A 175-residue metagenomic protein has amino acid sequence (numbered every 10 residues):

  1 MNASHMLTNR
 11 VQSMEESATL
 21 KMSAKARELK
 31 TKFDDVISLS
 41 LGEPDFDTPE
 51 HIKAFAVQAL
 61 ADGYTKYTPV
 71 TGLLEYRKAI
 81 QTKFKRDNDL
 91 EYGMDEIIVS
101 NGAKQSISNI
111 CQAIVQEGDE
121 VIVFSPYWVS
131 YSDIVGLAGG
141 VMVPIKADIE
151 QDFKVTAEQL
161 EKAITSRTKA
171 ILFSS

Functional and structural regions predicted by a protein language model:
N2-G102, N109: N-terminal small-domain helix-loop-helix segment of the aminotransferase-like
K25, I110, Q159-A163: CheY-like receiver
D35, E120, V141: Residue-level detector of anion-binding/catalytic polar loops
Y92-I97, E117-E120, S166-R167: Short acidic capping loops at alpha-helix termini that bridge into adjacent secondary structure
A113-V135: Conserved PLP-anchoring active-site segment centered on the Schiff-base-forming lysine
L137-V143: A short helix-loop-beta submotif of the ANL/AMP-binding
V143, I149-S175: Active-site phosphate-binding strand-loop segment of PLP-dependent enzymes
